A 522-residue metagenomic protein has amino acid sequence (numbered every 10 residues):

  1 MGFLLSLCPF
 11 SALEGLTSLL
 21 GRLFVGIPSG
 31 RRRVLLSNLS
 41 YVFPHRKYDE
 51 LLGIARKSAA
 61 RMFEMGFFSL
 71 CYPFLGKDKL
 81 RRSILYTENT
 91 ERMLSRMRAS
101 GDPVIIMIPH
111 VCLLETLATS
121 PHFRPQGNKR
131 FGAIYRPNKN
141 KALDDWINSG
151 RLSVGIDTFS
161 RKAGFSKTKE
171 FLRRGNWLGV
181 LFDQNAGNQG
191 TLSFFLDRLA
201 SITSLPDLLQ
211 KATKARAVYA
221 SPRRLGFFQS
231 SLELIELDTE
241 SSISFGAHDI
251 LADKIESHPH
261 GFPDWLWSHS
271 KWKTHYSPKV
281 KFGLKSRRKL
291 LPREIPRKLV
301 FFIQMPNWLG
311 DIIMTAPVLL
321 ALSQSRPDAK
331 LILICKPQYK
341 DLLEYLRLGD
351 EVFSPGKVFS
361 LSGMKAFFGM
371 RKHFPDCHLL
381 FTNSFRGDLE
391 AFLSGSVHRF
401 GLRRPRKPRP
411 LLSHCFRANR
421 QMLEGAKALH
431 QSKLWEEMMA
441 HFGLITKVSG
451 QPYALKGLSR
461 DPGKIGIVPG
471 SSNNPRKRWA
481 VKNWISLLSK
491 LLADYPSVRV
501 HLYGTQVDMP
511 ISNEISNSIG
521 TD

Functional and structural regions predicted by a protein language model:
M1-I108, L113, D145, S149 (+1 more regions): Membrane-anchoring hydrophobic helices of lipid-metabolizing enzymes
R31, D49, A55, F63-M65 (+8 more regions): Catalytic machinery of carbohydrate-active enzymes, primarily nucleotide-sugar-dependent glycosyltransferases
R56, R92, R96-A99, F123 (+1 more regions): Non-catalytic C-terminal accessory region of glycerolipid acyltransferases and related lyso-lipid remodeling enzymes
L85-N89, D157-K162, E351-P355: Short acidic-hydrophobic, aromatic-tinged amphipathic segments that line or gate anion-handling sites
S100-K162, N188-F194, R198, I332-I334 (+1 more regions): Catalytic core of membrane glycerolipid acyltransferases/transacylases, capturing the structured, soluble-facing
V104, F131, T158, L178 (+3 more regions): Hydrophobic beta-strand scaffold residues
I108-V111, F182-Q184, S270-K271, G470 (+1 more regions): Short, well-ordered beta-to-alpha junction loops that form the rim of enzyme active sites and present histidine/acidic
S120, G150, E170, L208-Q210 (+2 more regions): Hydrophobic/aromatic ligand-binding patch that stacks against planar heteroaromatic rings of cofactors or nucleotides
